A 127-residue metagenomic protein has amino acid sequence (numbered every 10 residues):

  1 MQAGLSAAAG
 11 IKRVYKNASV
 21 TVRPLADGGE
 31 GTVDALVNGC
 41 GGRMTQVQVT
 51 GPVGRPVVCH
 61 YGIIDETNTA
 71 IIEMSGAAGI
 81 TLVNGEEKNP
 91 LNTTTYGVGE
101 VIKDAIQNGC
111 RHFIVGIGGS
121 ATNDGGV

Functional and structural regions predicted by a protein language model:
M1-I117, A121-V127: N-terminal loops that bind phosphate or other acidic moieties and the adjacent beta-alpha structural core
